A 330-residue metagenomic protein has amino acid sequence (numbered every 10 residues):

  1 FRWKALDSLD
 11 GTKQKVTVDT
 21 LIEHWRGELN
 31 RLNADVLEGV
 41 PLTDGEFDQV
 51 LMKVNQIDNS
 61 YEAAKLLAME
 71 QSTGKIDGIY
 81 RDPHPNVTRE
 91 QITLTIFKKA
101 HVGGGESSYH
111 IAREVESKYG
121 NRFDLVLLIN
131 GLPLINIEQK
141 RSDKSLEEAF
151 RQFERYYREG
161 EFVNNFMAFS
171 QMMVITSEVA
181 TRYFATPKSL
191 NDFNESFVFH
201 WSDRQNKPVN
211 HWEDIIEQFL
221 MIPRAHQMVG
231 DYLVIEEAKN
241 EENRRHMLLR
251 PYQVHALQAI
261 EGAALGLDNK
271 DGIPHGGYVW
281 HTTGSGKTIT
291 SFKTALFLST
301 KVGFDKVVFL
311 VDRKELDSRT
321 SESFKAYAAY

Functional and structural regions predicted by a protein language model:
W3-K306, E315-Y330: ATP-dependent helicase/translocase motor core
F309: Conserved, well-structured core segments
D312: Short beta->alpha hinge that forms the Motif I/post-I loop of the SAM-binding pocket
